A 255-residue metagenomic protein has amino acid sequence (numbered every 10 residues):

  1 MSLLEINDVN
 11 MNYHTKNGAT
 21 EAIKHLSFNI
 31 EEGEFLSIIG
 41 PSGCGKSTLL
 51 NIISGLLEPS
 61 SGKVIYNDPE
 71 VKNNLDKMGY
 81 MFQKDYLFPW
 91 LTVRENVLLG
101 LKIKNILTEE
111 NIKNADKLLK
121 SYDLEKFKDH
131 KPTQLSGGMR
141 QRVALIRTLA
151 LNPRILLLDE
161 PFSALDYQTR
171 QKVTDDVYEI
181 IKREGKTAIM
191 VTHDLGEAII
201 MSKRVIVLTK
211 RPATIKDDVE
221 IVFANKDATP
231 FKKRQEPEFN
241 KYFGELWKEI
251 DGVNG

Functional and structural regions predicted by a protein language model:
I39-P41: The feature captures the beta-strand-to-loop junction immediately N-terminal to the Walker
S54: Helix-to-loop junction immediately C-terminal to a conserved catalytic motif
G62-N74: Conserved ABC transporter NBD signature motif
L91-L98: Short coil-to-helix segment of the ABC ATPase nucleotide-binding domain corresponding to the Q-loop/switch region
H130-T133, L151: Conserved signature/switch motifs of ABC ATPase nucleotide-binding domains
L156-D159: Catalytic Walker B motif of ABC-type/P-loop ATPase nucleotide-binding domains
